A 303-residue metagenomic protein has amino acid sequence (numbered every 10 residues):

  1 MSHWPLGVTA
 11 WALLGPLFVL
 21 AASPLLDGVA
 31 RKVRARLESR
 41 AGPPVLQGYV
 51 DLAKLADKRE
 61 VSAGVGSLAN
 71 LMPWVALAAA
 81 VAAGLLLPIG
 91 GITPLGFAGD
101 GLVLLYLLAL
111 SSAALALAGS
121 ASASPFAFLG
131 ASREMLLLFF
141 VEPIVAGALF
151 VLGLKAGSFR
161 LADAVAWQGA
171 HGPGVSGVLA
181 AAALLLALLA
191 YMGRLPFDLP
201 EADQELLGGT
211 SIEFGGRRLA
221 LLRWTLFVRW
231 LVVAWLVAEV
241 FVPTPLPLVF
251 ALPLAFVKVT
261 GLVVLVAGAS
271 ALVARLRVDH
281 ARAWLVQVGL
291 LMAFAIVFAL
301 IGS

Functional and structural regions predicted by a protein language model:
S2-S303: Alpha-helical transmembrane segments of multi-pass membrane proteins predominantly involved in bioenergetics
